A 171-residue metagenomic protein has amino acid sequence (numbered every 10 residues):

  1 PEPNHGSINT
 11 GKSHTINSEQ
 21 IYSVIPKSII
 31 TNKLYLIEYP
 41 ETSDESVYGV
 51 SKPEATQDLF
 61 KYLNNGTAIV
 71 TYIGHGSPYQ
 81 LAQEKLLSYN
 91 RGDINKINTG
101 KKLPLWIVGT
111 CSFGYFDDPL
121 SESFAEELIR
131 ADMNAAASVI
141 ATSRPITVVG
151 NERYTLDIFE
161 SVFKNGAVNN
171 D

Functional and structural regions predicted by a protein language model:
P1-D171: Cysteine-dependent hydrolase recognition
